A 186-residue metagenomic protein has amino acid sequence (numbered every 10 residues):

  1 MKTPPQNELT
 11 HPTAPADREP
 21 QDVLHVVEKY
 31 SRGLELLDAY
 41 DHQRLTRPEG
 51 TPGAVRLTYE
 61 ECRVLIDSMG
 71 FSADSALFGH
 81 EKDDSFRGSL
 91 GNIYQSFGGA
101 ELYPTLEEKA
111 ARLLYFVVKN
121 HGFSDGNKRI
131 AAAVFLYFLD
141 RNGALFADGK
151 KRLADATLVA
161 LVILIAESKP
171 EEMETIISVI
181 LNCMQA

Functional and structural regions predicted by a protein language model:
M1-A186: FIC/Doc superfamily catalytic core
